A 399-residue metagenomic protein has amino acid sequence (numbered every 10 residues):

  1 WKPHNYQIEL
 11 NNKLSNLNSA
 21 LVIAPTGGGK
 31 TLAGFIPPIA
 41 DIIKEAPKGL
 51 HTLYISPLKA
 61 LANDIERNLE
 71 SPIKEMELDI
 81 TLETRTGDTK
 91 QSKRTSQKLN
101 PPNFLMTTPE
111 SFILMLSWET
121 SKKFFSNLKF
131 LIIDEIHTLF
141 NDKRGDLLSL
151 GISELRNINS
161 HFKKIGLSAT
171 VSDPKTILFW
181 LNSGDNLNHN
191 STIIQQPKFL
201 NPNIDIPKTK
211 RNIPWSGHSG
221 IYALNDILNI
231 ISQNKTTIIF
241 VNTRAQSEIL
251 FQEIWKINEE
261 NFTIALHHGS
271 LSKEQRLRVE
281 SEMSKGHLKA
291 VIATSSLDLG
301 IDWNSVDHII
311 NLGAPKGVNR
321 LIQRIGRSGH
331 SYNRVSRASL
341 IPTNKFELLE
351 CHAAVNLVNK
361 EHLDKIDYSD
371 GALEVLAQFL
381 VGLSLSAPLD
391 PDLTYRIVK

Functional and structural regions predicted by a protein language model:
K2-I113, S117-S386, P391-K399: Helicase motor core with emphasis on the C-terminal RecA-like subdomain
